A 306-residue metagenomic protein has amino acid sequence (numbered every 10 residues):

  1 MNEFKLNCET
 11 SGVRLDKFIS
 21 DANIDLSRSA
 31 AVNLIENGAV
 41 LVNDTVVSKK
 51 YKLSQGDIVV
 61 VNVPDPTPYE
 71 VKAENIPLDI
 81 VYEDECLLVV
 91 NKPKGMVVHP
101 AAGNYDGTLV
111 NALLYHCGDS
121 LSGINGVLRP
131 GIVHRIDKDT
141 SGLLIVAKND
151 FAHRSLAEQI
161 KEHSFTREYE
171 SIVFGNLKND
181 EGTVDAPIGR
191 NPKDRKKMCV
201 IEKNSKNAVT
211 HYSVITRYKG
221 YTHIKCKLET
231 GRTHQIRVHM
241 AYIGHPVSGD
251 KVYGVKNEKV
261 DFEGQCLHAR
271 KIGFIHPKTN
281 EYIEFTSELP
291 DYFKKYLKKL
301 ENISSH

Functional and structural regions predicted by a protein language model:
M1-T183, P187, Y292-K299: RNA pseudouridine synthases
D44, V63, V238, K256-N257: Conserved "cap/hinge" positions at secondary-structure junctions
S48-K52, K225, G264: Short, surface-exposed secondary-structure edge patches
I80, V173, H211-V214, V247: Conserved hydrophobic positions within beta-strands
V90, V238, G249: Active-site flanking residues adjacent to catalytic metal/cofactor-binding acidic residues
G126-E158, T166, E170, D185 (+2 more regions): The conserved catalytic core of RNA pseudouridine synthases
C199, G249-D261: Short, surface-exposed loop/helix-turn segments at secondary-structure junctions that function as lids/hinges flanking
D261-A269: Active-site-adjacent capping/gating segments
